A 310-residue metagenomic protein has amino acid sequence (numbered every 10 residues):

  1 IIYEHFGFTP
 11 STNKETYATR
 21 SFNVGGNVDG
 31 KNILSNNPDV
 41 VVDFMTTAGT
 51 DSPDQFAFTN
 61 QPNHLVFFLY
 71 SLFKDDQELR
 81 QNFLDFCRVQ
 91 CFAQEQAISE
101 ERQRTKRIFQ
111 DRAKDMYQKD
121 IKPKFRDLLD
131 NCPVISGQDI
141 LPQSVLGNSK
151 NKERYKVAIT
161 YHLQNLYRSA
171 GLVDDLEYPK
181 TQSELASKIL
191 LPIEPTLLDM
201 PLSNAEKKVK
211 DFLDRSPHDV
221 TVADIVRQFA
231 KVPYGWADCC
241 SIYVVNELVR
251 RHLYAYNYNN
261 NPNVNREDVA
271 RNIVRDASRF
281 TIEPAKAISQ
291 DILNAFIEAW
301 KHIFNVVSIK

Functional and structural regions predicted by a protein language model:
I1-K310: Extended alpha-helical interface modules used as scaffolds for assembling large macromolecular complexes
